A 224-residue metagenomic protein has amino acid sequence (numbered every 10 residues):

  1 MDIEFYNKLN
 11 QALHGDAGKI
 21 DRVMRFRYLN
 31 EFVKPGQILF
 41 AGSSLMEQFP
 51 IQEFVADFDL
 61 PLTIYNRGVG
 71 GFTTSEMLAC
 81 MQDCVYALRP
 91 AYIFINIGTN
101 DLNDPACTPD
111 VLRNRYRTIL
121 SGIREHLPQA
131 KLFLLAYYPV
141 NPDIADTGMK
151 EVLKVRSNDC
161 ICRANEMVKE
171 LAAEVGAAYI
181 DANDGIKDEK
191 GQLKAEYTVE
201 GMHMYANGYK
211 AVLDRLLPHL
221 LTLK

Functional and structural regions predicted by a protein language model:
M1-L39, M46, Q52, A56-L60 (+3 more regions): N-terminal secretory targeting modules
A41-G42, L135: Short hydrophobic segments within beta-strands
E47-D59, Y65, T74-N114, P139-I144: Oxyanion-hole/transition-state-stabilizing segment in secreted/luminal serine hydrolases and related acyltransferases
L88, H126-P128, V175: Helix C-cap/helix->beta junction micro-motif
N96-L102, S121-I161: Active-site segments of SGNH/GDSL-like serine hydrolases that catalyze O-acetyl group transfer/hydrolysis on lipids
Y116-S121, N165: Generic structural signal for well-ordered alpha-helices, preferentially at hydrophobic/aromatic core positions
P139-K224: Catalytic His-Asp segment of secreted/periplasmic serine-dependent ester chemistry enzymes
